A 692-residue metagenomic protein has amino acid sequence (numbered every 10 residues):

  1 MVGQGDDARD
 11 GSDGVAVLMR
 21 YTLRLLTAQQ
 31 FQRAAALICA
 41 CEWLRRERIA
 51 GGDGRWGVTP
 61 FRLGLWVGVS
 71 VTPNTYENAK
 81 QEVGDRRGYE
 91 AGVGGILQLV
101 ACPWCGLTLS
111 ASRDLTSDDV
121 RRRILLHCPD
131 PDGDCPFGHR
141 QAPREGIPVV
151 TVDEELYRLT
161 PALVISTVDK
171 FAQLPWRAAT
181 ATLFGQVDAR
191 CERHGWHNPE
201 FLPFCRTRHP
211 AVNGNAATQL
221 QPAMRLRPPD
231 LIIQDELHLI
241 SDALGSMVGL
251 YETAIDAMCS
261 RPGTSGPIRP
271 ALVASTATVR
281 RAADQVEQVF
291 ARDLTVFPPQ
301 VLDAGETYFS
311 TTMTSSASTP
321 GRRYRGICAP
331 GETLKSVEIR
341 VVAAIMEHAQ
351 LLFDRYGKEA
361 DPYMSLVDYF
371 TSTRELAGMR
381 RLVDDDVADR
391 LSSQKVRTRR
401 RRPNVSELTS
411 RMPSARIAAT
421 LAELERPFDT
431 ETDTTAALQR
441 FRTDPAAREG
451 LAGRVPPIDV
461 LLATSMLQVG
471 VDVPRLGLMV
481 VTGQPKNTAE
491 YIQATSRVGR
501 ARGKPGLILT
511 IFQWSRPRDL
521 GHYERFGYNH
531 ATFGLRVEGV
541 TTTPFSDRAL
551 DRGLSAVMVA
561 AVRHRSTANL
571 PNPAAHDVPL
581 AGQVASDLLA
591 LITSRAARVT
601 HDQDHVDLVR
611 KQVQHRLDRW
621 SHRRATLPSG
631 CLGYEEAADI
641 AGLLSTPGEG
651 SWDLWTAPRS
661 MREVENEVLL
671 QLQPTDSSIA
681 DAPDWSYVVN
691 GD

Functional and structural regions predicted by a protein language model:
V2-Q32, E42-A50, G57-T59, L156-L159 (+2 more regions): Conserved SF1/SF2 helicase motif Ia
D13-W43, G64-V71, S166-W176, A277-A283 (+1 more regions): Conserved Walker A/P-loop ATP-binding site and its immediately adjacent core in helicase/helicase-like ATPase domains
Q29-Q32, A36, D242-T312: Post-DEXD/H (motif II) to motif III coupling segment of the RecA-like Helicase ATP-binding lobe
R62, W66, T108-V150, E155-Y157 (+10 more regions): Conserved C-terminal RecA-like helicase domain
E77-L99, P270, R280-E287, D293-D386 (+1 more regions): Conserved interdomain linker/interface between the two RecA-like ATPase lobes of SF2 helicase motors
A377, D384, A418-I458, A463 (+4 more regions): Non-catalytic terminal extensions of ATP-dependent helicases
L467, V471-G483, L507-T510: A short beta-strand element within the Helicase C-terminal
R497-T532: Conserved segment of the helicase C-terminal RecA-like domain
